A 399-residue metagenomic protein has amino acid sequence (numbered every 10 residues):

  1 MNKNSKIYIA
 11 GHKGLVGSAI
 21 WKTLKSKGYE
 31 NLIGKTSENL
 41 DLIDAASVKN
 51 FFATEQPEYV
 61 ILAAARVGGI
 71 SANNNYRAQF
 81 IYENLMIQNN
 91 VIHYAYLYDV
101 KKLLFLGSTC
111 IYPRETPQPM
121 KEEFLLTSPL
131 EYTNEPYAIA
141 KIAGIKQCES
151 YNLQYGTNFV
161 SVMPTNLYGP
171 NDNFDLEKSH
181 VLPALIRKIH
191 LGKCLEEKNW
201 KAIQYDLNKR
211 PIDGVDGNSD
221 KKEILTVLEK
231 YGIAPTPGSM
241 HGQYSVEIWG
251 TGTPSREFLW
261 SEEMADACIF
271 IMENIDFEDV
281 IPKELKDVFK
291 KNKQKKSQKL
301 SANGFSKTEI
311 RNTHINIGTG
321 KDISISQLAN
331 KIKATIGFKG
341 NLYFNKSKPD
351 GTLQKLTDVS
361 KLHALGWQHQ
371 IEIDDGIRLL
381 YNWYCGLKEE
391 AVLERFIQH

Functional and structural regions predicted by a protein language model:
M1-R66, L387, V392-H399: N-terminal Rossmann/SDR dinucleotide-binding element
A10-L15, A19-K27, L191-H399: C-terminal substrate-binding subdomain of Rossmann-fold SDR/epimerase-dehydratase oxidoreductases
A46-L85, L97, R114: NAD(P)H-binding glycine-rich loop region in Rossmannoid oxidoreductase-like domains and their noncatalytic homologs
A64-A65, L104-S108, M163-T165, G252 (+1 more regions): Active-site beta-alpha turn of Rossmann-fold NAD(P)-dependent dehydrogenases/reductases
V67-G68, T109-P117, T165-Y168: Active-site segment of SDR-like NAD(P)-dependent oxidoreductases
I81, L85, T133-I145, D175-P183 (+2 more regions): Short-chain dehydrogenase/reductase
N89-N134, V160, N173: Conserved Rossmann-fold NAD(P)-dependent oxidoreductase catalytic core, especially the SDR/UDP-sugar
Y132-T165, V181-E197: Active-site Tyr-X1-5-Lys
